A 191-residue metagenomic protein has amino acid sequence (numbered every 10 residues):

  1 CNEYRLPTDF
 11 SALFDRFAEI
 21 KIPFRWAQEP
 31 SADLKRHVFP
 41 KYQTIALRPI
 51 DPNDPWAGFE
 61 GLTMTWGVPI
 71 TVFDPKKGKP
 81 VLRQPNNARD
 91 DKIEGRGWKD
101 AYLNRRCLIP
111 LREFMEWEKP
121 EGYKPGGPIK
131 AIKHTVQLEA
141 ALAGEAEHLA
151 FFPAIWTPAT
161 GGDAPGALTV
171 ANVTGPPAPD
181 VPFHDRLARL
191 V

Functional and structural regions predicted by a protein language model:
C1-V191: Short linear sequence motif anchored by a di-proline
